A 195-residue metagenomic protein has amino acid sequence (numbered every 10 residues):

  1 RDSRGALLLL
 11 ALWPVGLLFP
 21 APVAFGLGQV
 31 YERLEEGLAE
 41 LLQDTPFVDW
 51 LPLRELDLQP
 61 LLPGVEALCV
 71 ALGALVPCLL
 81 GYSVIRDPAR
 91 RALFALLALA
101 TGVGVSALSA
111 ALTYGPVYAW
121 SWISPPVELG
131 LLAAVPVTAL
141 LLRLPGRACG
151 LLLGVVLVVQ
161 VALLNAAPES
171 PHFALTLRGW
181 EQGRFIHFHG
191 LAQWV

Functional and structural regions predicted by a protein language model:
R1-V195: Bulky hydrophobic segments
